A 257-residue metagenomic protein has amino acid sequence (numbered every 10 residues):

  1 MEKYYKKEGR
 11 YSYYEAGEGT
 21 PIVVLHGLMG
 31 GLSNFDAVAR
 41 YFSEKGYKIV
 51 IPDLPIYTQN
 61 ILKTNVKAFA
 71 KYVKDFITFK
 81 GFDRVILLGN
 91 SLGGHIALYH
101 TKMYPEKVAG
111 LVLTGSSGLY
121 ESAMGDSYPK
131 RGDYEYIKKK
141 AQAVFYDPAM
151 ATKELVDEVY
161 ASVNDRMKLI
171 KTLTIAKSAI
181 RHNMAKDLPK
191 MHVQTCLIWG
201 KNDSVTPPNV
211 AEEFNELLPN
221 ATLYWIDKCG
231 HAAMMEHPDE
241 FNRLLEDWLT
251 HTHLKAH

Functional and structural regions predicted by a protein language model:
S12-Q59: Conserved HGGG/HGGXW glycine-rich cap/lid loop of the alpha/beta-hydrolase fold
L25, L54, T114, I226-C229: Alpha/beta-hydrolase
D36, E44, V50-L88, R243: Active-site loop/oxyanion-hole signature of alpha/beta-hydrolase fold enzymes
G89, G93, A97: Gly/Ala-rich beta-loop-alpha elbow adjacent to hydrolase catalytic centers
L98-M103, K107-K139: Flexible "cap/lid" loop of the alpha/beta hydrolase fold
R131-V193: Conserved alpha/beta-hydrolase catalytic His-Asp/Glu region
K177-E216, W225: Conserved serine/cysteine hydrolase catalytic core
C229-N242: Catalytic histidine-centered segment of alpha/beta-hydrolase-like enzymes
